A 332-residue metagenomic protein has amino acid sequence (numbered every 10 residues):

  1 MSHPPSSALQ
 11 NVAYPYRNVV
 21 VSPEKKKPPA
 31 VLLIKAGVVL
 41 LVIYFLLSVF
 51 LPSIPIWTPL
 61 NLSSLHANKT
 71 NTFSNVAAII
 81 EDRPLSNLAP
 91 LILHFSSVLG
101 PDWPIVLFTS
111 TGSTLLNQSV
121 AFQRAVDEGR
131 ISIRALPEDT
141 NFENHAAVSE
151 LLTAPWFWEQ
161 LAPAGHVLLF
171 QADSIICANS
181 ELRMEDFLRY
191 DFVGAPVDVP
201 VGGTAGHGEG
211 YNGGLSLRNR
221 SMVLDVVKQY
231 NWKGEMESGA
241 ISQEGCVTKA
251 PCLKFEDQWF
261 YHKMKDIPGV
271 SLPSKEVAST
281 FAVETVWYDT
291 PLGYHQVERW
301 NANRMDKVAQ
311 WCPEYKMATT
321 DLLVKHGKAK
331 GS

Functional and structural regions predicted by a protein language model:
M1-P29: Short, low-complexity, Lys/Arg-enriched N-terminal segments of secretory-pathway carbohydrate enzymes
L33-A36, G210-S332: Catalytic core and acceptor-binding pocket of nucleotide-sugar-dependent glycosyltransferases
I34-L51: Hydrophobic membrane-insertion alpha-helices, especially the h-region of bacterial N-terminal signal peptides
K69-L85: A conserved hydrophobic helix/loop-capping motif in glycosyltransferases and polysaccharide synthases
L93-W103, Q123-A125: Short, acidic, metal-binding catalytic loop of nucleotide-sugar glycosyltransferases
F108-G165: Active-site-proximal specificity loops/subdomain of glycosyltransferases
A164-C177: Short beta-strand-to-loop acidic/aromatic patch adjacent to the donor-nucleotide binding site
S174-G208: Conserved donor-nucleotide/metal-binding helix-loop-beta segment in metal-dependent transferases, i.e., the alpha-helix
